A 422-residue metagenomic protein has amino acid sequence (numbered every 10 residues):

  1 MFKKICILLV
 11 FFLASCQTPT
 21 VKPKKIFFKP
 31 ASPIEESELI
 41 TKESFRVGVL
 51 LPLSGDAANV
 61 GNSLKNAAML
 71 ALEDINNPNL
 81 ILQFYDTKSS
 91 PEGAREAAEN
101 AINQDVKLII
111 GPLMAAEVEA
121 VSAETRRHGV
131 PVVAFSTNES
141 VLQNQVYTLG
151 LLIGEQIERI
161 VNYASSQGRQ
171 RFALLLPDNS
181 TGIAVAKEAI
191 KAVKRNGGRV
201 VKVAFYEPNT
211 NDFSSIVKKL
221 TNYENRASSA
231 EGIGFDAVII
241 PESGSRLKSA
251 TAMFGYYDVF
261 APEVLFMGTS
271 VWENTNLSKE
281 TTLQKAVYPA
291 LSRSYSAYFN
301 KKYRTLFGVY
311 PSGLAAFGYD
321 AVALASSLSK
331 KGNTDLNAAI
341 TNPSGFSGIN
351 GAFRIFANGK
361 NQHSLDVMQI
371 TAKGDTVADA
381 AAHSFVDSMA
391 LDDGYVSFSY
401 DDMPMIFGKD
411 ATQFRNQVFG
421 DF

Functional and structural regions predicted by a protein language model:
I5-L8, C16-F422: Extracytosolic ligand-binding ectodomains
